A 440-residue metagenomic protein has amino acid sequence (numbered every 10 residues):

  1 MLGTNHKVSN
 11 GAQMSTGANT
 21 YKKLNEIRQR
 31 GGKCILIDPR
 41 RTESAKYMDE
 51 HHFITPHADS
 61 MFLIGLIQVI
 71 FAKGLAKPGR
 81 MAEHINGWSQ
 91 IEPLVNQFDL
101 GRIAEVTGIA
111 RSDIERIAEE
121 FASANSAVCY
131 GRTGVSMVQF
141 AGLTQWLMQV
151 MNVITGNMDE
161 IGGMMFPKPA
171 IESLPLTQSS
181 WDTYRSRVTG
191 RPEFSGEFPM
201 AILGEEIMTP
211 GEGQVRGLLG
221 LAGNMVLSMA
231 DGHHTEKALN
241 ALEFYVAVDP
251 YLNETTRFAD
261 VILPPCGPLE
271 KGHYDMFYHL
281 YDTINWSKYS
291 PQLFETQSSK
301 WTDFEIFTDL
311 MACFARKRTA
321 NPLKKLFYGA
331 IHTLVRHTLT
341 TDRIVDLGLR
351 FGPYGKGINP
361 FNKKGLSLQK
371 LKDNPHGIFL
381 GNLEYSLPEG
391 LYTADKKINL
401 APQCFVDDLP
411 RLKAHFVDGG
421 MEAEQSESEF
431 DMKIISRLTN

Functional and structural regions predicted by a protein language model:
M1-E160, M165, P169, T189-L387 (+2 more regions): Cofactor-pocket helix-loop regions in the catalytic cores of large enzyme subunits
S173-L174: Glycine-rich, small/polar surface segments that engage phosphate groups of diverse ligands
Q178-T183: Surface-exposed loop and adjacent secondary-structure segments within mature catalytic domains
L371-N440: Long, compositionally biased stretches
